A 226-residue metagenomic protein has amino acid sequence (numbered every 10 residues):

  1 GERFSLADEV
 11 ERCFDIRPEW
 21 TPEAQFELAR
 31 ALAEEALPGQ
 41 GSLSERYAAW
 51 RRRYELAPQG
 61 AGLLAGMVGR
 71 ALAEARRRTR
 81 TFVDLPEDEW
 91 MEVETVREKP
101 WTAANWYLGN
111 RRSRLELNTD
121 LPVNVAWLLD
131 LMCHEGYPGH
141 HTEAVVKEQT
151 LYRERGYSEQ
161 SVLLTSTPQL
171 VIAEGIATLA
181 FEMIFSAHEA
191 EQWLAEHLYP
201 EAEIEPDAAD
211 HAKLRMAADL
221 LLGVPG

Functional and structural regions predicted by a protein language model:
G1-G226: N-terminal maturation segment of proteins
